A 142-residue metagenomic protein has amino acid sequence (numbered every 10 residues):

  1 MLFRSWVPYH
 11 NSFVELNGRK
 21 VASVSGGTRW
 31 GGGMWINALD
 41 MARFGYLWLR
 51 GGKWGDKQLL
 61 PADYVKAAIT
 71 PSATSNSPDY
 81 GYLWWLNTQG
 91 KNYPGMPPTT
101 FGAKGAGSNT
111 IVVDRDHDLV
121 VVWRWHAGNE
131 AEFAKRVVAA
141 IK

Functional and structural regions predicted by a protein language model:
M1-L2: Short, small-residue-biased leader/transition segments that mark boundaries at the very start of proteins
V7-V24, I69-V120: Active-site Gly/Thr loop motif
G26-G31: Active-site-adjacent structural elements in folded domains
G32-K53, N109-H126: Active-site-proximal alpha-helical segments within enzyme catalytic domains
A42-L49, V65-I69, W85, V138: Non-transmembrane alpha-helical segments in soluble domains of secreted/periplasmic/extracellular proteins
W54-L59: Acidic/polar loop patches that form or flank catalytic/metal-binding clefts of enzymes that bind anionic ligands
K91, A127-G128: Short, glycine-/Ser/Thr-/acidic-enriched flexible segments
A131-K142: Short, gly/Ser/Thr-rich active-site loops of penicillin-recognizing serine hydrolases
